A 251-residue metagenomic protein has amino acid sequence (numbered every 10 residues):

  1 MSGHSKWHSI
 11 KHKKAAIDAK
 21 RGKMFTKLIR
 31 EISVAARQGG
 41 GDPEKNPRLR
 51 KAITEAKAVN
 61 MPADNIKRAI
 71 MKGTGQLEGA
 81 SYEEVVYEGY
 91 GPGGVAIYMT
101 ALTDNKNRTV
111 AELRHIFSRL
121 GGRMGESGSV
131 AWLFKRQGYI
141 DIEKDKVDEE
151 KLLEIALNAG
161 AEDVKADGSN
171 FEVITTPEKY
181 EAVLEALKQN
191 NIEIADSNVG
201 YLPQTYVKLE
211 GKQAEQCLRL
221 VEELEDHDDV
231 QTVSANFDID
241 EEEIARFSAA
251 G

Functional and structural regions predicted by a protein language model:
M1-G125, S129-Y139, K208: N-terminal cationic and glycine-rich segments that engage phosphates or anionic surfaces
Y139-G251: Positively charged, low-complexity, intrinsically disordered RNA-binding extensions
